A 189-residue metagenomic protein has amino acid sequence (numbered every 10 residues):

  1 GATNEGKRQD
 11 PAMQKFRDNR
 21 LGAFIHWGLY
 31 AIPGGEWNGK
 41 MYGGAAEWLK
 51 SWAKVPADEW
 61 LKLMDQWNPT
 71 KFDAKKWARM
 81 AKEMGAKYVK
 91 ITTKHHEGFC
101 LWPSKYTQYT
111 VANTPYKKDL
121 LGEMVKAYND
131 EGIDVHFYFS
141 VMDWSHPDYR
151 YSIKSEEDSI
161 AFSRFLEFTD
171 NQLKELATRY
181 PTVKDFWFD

Functional and structural regions predicted by a protein language model:
G1-D189: Mature catalytic domains of secreted/periplasmic carbohydrate-active enzymes
